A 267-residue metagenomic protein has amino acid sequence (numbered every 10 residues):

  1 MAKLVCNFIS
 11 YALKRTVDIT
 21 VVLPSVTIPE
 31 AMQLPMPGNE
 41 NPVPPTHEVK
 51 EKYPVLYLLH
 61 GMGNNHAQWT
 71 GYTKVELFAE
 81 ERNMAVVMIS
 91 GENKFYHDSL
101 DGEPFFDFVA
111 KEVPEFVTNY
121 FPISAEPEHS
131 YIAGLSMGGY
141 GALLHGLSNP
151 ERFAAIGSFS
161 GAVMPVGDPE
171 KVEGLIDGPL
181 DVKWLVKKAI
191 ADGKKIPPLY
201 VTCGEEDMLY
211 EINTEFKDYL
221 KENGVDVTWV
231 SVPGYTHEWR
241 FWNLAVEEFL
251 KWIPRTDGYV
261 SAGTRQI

Functional and structural regions predicted by a protein language model:
M1-I267: Non-catalytic cap/lid and distal C-terminal segments of serine-dependent acyl enzymes
